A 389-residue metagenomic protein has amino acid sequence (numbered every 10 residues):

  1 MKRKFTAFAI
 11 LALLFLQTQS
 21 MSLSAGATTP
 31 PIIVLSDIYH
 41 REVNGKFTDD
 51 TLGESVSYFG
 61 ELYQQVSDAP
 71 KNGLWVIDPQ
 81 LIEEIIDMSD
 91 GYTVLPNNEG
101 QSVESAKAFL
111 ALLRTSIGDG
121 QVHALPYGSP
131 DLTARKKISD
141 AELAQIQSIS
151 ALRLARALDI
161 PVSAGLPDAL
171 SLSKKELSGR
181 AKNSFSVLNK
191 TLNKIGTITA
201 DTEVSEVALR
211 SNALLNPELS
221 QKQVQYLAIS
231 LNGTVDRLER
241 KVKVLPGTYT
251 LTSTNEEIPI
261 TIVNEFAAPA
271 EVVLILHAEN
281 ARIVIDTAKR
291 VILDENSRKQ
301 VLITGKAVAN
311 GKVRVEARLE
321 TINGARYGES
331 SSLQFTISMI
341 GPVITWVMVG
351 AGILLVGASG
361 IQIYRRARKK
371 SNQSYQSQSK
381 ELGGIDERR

Functional and structural regions predicted by a protein language model:
M1-S253, I262, L276-R290, D294 (+3 more regions): N-terminal membrane-targeting/anchoring modules of bacterial envelope and secretion proteins
T261-P269: Asparagine-centered strand-capping/turn motif at beta-strand->loop junctions
A268-V272, V313: Short beta-strand/loop motifs in extracellular/secreted proteins, especially within beta-sandwich accessory domains
